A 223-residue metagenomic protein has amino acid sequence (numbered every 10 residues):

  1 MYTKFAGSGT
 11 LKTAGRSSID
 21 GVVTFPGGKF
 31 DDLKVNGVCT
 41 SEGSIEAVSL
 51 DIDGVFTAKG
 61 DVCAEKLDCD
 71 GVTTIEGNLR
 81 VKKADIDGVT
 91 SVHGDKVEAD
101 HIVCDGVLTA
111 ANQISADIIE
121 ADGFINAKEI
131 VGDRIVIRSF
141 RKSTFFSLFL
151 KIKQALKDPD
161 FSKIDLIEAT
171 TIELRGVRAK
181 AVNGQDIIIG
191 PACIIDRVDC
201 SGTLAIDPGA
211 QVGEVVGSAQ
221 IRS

Functional and structural regions predicted by a protein language model:
M1-S223: Extended beta-solenoid/beta-helix repeat architectures
